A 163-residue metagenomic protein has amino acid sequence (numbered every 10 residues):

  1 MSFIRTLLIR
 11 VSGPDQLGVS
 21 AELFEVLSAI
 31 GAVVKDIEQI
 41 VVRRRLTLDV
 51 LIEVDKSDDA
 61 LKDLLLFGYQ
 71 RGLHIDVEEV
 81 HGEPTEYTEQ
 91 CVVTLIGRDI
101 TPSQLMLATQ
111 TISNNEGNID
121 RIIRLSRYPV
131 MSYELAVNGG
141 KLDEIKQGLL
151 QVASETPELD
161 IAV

Functional and structural regions predicted by a protein language model:
S2-V163: A conserved regulatory-domain signal marking ACT and ACT-like small-molecule sensing domains and adjacent regulatory
